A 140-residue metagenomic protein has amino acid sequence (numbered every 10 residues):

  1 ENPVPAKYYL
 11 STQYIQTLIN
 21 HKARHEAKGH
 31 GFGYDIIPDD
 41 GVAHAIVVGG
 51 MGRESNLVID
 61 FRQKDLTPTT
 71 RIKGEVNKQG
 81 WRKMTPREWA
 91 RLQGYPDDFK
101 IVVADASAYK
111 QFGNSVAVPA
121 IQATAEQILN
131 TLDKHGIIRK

Functional and structural regions predicted by a protein language model:
E1-K140: S-adenosyl-L-methionine-dependent DNA methyltransferase catalytic core
